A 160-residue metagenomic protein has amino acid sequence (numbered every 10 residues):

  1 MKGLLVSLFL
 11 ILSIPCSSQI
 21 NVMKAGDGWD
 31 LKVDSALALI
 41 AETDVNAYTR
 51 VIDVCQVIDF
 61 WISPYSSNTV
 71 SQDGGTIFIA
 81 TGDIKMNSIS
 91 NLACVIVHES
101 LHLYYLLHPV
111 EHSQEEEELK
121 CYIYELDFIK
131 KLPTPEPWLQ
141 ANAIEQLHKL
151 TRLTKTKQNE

Functional and structural regions predicted by a protein language model:
G3-P15: Sec-dependent N-terminal signal peptides
V6, T81-D83, L107-P109: A mature extracytoplasmic/lumenal domain signature
S18-F78, K85-M86: Auxiliary, metal-adjacent structural segments of Zn-dependent hydrolase domains
D27-L31, M86-N91, V95, E111-L119: Soluble non-cytosolic domains of exported or imported proteins
V33-L37, C94, Y122-E125: Extracytoplasmic/secreted envelope proteins and their assembly/folding machinery, especially bacterial periplasmic
C94-L107: Active-site recognition of the HExxH zinc-binding catalytic motif
Q114-K149: Post-HExxH zinc-binding segment in Zn-dependent metallohydrolases
K157-E160: Short, solvent-exposed mixed-charge patches
